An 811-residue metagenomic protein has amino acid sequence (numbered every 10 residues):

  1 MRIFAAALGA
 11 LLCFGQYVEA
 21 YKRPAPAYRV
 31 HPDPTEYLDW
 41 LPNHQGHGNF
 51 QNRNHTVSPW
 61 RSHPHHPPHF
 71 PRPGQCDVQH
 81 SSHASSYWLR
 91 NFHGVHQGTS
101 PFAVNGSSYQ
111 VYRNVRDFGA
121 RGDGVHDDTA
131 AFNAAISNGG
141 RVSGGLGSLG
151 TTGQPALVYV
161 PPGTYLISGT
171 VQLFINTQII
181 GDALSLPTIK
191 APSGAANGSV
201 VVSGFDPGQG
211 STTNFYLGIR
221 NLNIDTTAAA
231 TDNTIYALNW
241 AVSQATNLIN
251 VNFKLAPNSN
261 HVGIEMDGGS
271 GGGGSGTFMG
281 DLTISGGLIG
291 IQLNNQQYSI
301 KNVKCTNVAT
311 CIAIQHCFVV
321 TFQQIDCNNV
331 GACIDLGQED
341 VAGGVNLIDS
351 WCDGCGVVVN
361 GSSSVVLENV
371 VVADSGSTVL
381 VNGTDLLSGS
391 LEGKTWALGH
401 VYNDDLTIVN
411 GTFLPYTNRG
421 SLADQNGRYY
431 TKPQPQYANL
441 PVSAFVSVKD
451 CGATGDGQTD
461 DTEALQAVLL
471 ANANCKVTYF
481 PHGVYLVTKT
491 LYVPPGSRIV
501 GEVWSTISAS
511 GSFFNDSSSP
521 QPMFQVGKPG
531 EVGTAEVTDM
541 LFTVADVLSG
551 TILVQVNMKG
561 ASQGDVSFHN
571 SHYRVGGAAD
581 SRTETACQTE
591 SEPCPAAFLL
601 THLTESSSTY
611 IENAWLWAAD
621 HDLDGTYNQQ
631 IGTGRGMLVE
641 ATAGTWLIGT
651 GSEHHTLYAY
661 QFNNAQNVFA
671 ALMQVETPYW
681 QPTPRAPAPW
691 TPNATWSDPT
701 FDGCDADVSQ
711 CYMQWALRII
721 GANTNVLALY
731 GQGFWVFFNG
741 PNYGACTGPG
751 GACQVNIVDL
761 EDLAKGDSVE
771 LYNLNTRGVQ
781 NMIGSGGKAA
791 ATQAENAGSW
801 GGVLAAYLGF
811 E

Functional and structural regions predicted by a protein language model:
R2-L157, T170, L184-A229, T234-A237 (+20 more regions): Extracellular "leader-to-stem" segments immediately downstream of a signal peptide or signal-anchor in secreted/lumenal
N114, Y159-P161, L166, Q178-I180 (+6 more regions): Beta-strand cores of modular interaction/reader domains in eukaryotic scaffold and signaling proteins, especially PDZ
G163, S168-P192, L217, K489-S510: Beta-solenoid repeat scaffold
G169, T177, G286-L288, Q296-N302 (+7 more regions): Internal alpha-helical scaffold/solenoid segments in large eukaryotic proteins
A237-F253, G649-E676: Short, solvent-exposed linear motifs at loop/edge-of-secondary-structure regions
L465-N472, V477-L486, T490, T633-N664 (+6 more regions): C-terminal, well-structured subdomains that either form a transmembrane helix-short loop-helix hairpin in multi-pass
I720-N723: Extended C-terminal subregions enriched in glycine
